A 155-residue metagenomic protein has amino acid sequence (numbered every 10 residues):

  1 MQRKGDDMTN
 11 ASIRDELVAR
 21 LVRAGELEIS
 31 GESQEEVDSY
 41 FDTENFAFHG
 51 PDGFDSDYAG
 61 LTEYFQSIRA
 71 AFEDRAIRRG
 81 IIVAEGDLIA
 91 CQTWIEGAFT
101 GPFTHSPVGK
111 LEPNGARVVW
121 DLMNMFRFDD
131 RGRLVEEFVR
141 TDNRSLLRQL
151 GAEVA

Functional and structural regions predicted by a protein language model:
Q2-A155: C-terminal and inter-domain tail/linker signature
